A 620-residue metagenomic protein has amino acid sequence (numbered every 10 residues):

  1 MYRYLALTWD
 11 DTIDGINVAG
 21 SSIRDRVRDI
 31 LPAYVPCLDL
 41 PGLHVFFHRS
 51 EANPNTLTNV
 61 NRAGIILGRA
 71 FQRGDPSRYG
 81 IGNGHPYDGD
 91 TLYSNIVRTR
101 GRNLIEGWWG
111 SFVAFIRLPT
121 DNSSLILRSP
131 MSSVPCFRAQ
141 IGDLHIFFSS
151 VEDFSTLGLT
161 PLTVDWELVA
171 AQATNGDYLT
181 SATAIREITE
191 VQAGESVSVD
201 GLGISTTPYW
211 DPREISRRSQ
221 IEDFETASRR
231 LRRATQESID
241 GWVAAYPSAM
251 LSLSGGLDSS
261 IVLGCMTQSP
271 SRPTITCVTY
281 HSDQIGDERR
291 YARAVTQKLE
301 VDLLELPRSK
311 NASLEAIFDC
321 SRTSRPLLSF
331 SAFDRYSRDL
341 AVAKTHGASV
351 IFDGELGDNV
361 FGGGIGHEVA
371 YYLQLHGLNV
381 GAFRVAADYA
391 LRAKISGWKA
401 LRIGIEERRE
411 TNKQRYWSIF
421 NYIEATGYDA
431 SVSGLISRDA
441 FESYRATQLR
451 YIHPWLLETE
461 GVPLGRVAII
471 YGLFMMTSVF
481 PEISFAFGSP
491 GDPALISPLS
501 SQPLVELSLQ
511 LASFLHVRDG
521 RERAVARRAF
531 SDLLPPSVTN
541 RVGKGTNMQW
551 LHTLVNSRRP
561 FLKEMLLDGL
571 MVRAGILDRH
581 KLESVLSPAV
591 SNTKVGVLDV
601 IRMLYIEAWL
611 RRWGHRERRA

Functional and structural regions predicted by a protein language model:
M1, D10-I16, T120-L125, S129-C136 (+8 more regions): ATP-dependent adenylate-handling active sites, centered on carboxylate activation for C-N bond formation
M1-C320, G575, L604: Cysteine-centered catalytic environments shared across enzyme families
R73-G80, S431-I469: Glycine/proline-rich, flexible active-site/cofactor-binding loop segments that harbor closely spaced acidic
S94-N95, T156, Y451-V462, L509 (+2 more regions): Short amphipathic alpha-helical segments and their helix-coil junctions
N103-L104, T163-E167, L457-G472, G520-R521 (+2 more regions): Structural motif
G110-S111, T477-E482, N556-S557: Short, motif-level signal for alpha-helix interfacial/capping segments enriched in acidic residues and aromatics/proline
L168-Y178, I470-E482, L598-G614: Short, hydrophobic/amphipathic alpha-helical patches that form generic packing surfaces within helical domains
I365, L534-T593: PAPS-dependent sulfotransferase catalytic core
